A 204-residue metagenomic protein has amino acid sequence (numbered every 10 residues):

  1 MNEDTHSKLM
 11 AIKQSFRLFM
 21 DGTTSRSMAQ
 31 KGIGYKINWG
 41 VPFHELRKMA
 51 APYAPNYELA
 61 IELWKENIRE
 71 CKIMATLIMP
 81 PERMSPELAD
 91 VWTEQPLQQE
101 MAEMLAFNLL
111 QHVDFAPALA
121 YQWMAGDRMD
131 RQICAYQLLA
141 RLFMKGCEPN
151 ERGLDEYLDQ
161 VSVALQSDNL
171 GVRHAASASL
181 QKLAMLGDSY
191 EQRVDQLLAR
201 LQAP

Functional and structural regions predicted by a protein language model:
M1-P204: Alpha-helical scaffold domains
